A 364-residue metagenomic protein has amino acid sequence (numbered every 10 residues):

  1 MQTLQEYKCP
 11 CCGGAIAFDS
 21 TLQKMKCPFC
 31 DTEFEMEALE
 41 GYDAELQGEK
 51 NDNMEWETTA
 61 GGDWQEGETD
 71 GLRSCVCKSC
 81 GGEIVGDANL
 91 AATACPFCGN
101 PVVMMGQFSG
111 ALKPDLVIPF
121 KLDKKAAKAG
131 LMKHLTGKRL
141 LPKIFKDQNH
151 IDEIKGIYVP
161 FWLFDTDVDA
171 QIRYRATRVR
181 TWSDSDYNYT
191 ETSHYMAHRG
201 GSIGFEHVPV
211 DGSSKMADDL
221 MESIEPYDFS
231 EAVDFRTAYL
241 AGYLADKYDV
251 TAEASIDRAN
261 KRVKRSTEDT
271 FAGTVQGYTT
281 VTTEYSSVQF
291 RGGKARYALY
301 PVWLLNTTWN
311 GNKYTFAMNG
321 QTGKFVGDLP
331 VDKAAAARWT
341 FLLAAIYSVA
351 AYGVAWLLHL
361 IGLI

Functional and structural regions predicted by a protein language model:
L4-E6, K24, D70-S74, A92: Residues immediately within or flanking Cys/His clusters that coordinate Zn2+ in small zinc-binding modules
C9-C12, C27-C30, C77-C80, C95-C98: Short cysteine-rich clusters marking metal-coordination/redox-active sites
G14-A17, E35, V85, V103: Short functional micro-motifs and their immediate structural scaffolds
F18-K26, G86-T93: Short linker/helix segments within small regulatory modules
D31-A38, G99-G106: Short Cys/His-rich micro-motifs in 6-15 aa windows
G110-T308, L357-I364: Charged, low-complexity helical/coil segments in non-catalytic cytosolic or luminal regions
Y300-D328: Extended, hydrophilic extramembrane loops/domains of integral membrane proteins
A337-W356: Final/C-terminal transmembrane alpha-helix of multipass membrane proteins
